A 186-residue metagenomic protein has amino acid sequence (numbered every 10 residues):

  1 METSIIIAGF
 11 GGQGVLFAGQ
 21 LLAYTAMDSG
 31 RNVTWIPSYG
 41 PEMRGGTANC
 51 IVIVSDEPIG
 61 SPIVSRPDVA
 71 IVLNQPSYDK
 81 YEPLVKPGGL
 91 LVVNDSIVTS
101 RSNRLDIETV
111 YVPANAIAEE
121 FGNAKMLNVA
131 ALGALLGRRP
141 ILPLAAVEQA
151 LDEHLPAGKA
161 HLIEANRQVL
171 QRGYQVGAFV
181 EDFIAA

Functional and structural regions predicted by a protein language model:
M1-A186: Active-site cofactor/cluster-binding pocket
